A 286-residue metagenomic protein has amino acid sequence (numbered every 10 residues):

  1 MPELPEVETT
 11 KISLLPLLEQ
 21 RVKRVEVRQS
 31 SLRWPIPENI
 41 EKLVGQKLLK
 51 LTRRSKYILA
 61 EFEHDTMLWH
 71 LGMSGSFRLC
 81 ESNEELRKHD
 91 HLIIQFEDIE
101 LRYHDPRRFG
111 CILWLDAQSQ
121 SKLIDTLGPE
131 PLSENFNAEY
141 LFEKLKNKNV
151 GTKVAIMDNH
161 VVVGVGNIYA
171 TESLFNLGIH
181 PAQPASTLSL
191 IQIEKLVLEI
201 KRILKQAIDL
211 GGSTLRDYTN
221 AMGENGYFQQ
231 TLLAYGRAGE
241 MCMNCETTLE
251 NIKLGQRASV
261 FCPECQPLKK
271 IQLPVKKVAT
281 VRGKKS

Functional and structural regions predicted by a protein language model:
M1-I112, R257-S286: A cross-family signal for N-terminal binding/gating loops and helix N-caps that shape access to the active site
M1-L4, P131, N135, S189-V197: Generic detection of long, well-ordered alpha-helical segments
P5, E139, E143, L198: Short, contiguous clusters of charged residues that form electrostatic/catalytic patches at enzyme active sites, used
R21-E38, T52, K144-S286: Basic, nucleic-acid-binding surfaces and adjacent catalytic neighborhoods in DNA/RNA-processing proteins
E63, M67-G164, Y169-N176, P184: Phosphate/anion-contacting hairpin/loop surfaces
